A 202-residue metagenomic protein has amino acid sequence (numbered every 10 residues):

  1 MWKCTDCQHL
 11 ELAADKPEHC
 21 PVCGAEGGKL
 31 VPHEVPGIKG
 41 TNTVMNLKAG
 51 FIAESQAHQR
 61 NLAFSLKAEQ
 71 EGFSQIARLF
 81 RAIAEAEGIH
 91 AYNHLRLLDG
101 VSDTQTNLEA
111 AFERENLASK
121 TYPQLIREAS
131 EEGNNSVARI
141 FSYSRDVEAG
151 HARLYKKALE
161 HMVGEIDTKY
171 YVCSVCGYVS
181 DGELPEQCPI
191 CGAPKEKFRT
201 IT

Functional and structural regions predicted by a protein language model:
M1-T202: Non-heme di-metal
